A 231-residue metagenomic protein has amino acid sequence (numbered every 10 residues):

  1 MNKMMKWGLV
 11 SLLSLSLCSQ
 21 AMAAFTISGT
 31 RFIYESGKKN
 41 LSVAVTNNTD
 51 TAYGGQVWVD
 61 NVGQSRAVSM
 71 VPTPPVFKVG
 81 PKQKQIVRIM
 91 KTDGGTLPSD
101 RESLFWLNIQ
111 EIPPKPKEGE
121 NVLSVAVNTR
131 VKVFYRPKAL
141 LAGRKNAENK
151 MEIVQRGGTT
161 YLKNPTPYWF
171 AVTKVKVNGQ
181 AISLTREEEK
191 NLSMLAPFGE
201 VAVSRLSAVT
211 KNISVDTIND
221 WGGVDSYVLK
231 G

Functional and structural regions predicted by a protein language model:
M1-S11: Bacterial N-terminal signal peptides that target proteins for export
W7, C18-A23: Sec/Tat signal peptide C-region and signal peptidase I cleavage site
A23-A44, G143-Q155: Beta-sheet-dominated interaction scaffolds and their linkers
L41-N47, I89, F105-Q110, T160-N164: Buried hydrophobic-core signal for structured, non-transmembrane domains
N48-S65, P167-S183: Short acidic, flexible loop segments centered on an aromatic residue
A67-T96, I182-T210: Intrinsically disordered, low-complexity Pro/Gly/Ser/Thr-rich segments with frequent PxxP/GP/PP motifs and embedded
G94-L140, T210-G231: Terminal connector regions
V154-G231: Intrinsically disordered, low-complexity segments enriched in serine, threonine, and glycine
